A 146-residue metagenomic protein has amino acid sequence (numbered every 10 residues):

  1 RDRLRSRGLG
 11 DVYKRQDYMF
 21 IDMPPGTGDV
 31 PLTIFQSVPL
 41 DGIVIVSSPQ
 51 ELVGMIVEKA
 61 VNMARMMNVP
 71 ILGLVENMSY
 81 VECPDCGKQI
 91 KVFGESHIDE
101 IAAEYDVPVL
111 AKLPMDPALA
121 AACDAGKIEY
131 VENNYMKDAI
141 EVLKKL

Functional and structural regions predicted by a protein language model:
R1-Y13: Single conserved hydrophobic/aromatic residue that forms the stacking wall/gate of nucleotide- or nucleobase-binding
R5, D22-M23, V57, N77 (+2 more regions): Residue-level signature of catalytic and energy-coupling elements of molecular machines, predominantly ATP/GTP-dependent
G10, D17, D41, L72: Conserved acidic residues
D11-P31: Switch II (G3) loop of P-loop NTPases
R15, P31-E51: Inter-motif core of Ras-like GTPase G domains
F20, V46, V75: Generic enzyme active-site microenvironment
L40, V53-P70: Anionic-ligand binding region
M63-L146: C-terminal lobe/tail of nucleotide-utilizing enzymes
